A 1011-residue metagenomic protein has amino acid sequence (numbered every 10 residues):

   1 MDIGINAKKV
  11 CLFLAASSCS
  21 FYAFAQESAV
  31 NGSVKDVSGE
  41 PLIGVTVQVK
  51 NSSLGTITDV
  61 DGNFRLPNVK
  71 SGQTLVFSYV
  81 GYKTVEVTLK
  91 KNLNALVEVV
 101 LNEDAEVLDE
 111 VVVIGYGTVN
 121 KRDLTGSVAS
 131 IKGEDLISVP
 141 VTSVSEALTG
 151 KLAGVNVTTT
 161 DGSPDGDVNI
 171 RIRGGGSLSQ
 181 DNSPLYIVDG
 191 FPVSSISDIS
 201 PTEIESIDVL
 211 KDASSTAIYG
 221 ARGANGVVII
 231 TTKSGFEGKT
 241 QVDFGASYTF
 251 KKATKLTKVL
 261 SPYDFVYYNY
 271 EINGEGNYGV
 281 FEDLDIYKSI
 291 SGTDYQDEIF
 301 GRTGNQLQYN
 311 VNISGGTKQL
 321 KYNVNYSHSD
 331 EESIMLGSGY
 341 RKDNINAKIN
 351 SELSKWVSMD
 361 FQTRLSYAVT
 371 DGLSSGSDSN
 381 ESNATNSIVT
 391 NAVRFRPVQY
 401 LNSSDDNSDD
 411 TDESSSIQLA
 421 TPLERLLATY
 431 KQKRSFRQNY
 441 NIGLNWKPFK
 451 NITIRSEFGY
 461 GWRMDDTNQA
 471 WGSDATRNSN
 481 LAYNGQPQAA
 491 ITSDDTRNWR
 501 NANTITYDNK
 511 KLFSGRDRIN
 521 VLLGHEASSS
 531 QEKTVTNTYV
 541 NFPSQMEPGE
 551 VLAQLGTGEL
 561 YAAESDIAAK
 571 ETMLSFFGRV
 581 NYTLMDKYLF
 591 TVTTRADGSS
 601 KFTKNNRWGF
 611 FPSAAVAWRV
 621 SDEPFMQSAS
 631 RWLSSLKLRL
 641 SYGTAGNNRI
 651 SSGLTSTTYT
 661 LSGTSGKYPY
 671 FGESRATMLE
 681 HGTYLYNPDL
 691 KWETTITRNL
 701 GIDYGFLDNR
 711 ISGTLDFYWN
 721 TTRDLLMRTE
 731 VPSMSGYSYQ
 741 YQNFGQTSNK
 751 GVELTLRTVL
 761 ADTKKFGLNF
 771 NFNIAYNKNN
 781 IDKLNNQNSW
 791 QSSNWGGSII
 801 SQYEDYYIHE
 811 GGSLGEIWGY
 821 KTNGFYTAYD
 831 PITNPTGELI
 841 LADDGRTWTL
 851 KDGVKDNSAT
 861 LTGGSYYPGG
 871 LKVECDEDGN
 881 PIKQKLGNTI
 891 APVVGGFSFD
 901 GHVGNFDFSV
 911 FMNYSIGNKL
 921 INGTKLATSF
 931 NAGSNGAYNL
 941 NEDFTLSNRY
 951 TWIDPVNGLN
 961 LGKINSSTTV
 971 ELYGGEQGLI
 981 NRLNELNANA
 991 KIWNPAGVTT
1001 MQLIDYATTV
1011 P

Functional and structural regions predicted by a protein language model:
M1-F13, S17-N346, S351-D360, R364-S366 (+15 more regions): Short, small/polar-rich motifs associated with maturation and membrane association, primarily at protein termini
K83, S329-D330, W462, S915-G917: Short, surface-exposed beta-strand-loop junctions and turns on beta-sheet-rich folds
L136, V141, S183, D189 (+7 more regions): Extracellular/periplasmic, surface-exposed regions of secreted and cell-surface proteins
G154, V903-G923: Glycine-rich phosphate/pyrophosphate-binding loops and their adjacent beta-strand/loop elements at enzyme active sites
I229, F236-E237, K348-E352, N788-N794 (+1 more regions): C-terminal, active-site-flanking charged/polar segments
D243-S291, T536-T538, L654, Q742 (+3 more regions): Conserved small-residue
D285-S314, Q319-N325, S329, L401-K447 (+6 more regions): Outer-membrane beta-barrel transmembrane strand signature
